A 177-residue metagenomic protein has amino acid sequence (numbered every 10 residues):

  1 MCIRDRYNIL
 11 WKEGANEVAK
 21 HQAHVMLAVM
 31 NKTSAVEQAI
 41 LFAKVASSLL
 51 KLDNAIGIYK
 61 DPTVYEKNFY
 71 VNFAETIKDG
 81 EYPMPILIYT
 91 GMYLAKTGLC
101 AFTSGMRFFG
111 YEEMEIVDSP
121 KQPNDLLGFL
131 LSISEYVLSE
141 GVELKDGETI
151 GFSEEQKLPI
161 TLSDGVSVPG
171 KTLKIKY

Functional and structural regions predicted by a protein language model:
M1-I3: Short, small-residue-biased leader/transition segments that mark boundaries at the very start of proteins
R6-L10, A35-A46, P123-S132: Well-ordered, non-membrane alpha-helical segments in soluble/globular domains
L10-E17: Catalytic micro-motifs at enzyme active sites that drive phosphoryl/nucleotidyl and oxygen chemistry
E17-K32, G105-E113: Glycine-rich, often proline-containing surface loops adjacent to acidic residues and nearby aromatics that form
M26-A28, Y59, Y89-G91: Residues in well-ordered beta-strands of folded domains
K32-V36, I116-S119: Short, surface-exposed loop/turn motifs that are enriched in glycine and acidic residues and include a nearby proline
E37-G80: Contiguous hydrophobic, core-forming segments of folded domains
V64-Y177: Aromatic/basic-lined ligand-recognition segments that form π-stacking hydrophobic pockets flanked by Lys/Arg to engage
